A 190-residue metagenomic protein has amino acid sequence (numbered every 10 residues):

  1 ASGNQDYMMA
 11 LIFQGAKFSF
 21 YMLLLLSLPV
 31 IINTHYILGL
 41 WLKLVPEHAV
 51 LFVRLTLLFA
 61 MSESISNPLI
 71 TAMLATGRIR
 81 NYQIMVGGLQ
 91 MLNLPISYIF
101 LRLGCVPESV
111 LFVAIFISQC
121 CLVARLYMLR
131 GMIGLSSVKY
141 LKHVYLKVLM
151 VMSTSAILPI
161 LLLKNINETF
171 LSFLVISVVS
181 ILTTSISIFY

Functional and structural regions predicted by a protein language model:
A1-G87: Specific pore-lining/lateral-gate transmembrane helices of multi-pass inner-membrane transport and insertion machines
G3-Y7, V106, S136: Short coil/turn motifs that cap or connect alpha-helices
L11, G15-F18, S27-L28, A60-P68 (+3 more regions): Hydrophobic alpha-helical transmembrane bundles that constitute the permease/transmembrane domains of multi-pass
S27-H35, L40, F52-L55, L94 (+5 more regions): Membrane-embedded alpha-helical segments of multi-pass transporters/permeases
H48-F52, V106-V110, Y140-V148, M152 (+1 more regions): Residue-level signature of transmembrane alpha-helical entry/exit and packing/kink sites in multi-pass membrane
P68-A72, I115-I166, T183-Y190: C-terminal transmembrane helix end/exit motif
R80, V86-V123, R130-G131, L135 (+1 more regions): Membrane-interface helix-loop junctions in multi-pass transport and translocation proteins
